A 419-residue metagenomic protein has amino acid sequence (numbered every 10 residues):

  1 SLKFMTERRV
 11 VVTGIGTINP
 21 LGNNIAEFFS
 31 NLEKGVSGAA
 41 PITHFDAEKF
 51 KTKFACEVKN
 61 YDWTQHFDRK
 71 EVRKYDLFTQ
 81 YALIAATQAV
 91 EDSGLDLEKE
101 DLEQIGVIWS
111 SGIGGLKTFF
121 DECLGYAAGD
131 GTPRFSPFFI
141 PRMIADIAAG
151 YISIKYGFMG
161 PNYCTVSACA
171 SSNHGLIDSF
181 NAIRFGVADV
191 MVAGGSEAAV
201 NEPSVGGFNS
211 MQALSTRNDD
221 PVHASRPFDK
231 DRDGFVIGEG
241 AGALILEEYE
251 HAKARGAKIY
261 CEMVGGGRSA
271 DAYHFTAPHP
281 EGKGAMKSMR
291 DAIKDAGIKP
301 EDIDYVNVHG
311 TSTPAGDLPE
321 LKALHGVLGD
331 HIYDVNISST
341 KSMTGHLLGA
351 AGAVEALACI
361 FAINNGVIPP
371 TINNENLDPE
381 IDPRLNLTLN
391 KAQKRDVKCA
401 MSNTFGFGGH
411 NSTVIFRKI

Functional and structural regions predicted by a protein language model:
S1-V12, K99-L102, A296-P300, Y333 (+1 more regions): Flexible, low-complexity linker/loop segments at domain and module junctions
L2-E71, S93, E250-E262, L357-T371 (+1 more regions): ACP-dependent fatty acid/polyketide chain-elongation machinery
R9-T13, S37-A40, D219-A296, Y305: Condensing-enzyme catalytic core mediating Claisen C-C bond formation in acyl metabolism
V12, E27-F29, E33-S167, S196-V205 (+1 more regions): Conserved beta-ketoacyl condensing-enzyme motif
A82-L95, A148-Y156, P161-E197, F235-A257 (+4 more regions): Active-site-proximal alpha-helical scaffold in enzymes
A89-D101, A252-G256, M289-Y305, V327-H331: Phosphate/pyrophosphate-binding loops at sites that engage ATP/ADP/AMP, CoA/4′-phosphopantetheine, polyphosphate
G129-S136, I177, N181, E197-A254 (+2 more regions): Glycine-/small-residue-rich "gating" segment that lines the acyl/pantetheine channel and substrate pocket
V187-D233, G266-P280, G310-D317, D334-L385: Acyl-CoA/ACP chain-elongation machinery
